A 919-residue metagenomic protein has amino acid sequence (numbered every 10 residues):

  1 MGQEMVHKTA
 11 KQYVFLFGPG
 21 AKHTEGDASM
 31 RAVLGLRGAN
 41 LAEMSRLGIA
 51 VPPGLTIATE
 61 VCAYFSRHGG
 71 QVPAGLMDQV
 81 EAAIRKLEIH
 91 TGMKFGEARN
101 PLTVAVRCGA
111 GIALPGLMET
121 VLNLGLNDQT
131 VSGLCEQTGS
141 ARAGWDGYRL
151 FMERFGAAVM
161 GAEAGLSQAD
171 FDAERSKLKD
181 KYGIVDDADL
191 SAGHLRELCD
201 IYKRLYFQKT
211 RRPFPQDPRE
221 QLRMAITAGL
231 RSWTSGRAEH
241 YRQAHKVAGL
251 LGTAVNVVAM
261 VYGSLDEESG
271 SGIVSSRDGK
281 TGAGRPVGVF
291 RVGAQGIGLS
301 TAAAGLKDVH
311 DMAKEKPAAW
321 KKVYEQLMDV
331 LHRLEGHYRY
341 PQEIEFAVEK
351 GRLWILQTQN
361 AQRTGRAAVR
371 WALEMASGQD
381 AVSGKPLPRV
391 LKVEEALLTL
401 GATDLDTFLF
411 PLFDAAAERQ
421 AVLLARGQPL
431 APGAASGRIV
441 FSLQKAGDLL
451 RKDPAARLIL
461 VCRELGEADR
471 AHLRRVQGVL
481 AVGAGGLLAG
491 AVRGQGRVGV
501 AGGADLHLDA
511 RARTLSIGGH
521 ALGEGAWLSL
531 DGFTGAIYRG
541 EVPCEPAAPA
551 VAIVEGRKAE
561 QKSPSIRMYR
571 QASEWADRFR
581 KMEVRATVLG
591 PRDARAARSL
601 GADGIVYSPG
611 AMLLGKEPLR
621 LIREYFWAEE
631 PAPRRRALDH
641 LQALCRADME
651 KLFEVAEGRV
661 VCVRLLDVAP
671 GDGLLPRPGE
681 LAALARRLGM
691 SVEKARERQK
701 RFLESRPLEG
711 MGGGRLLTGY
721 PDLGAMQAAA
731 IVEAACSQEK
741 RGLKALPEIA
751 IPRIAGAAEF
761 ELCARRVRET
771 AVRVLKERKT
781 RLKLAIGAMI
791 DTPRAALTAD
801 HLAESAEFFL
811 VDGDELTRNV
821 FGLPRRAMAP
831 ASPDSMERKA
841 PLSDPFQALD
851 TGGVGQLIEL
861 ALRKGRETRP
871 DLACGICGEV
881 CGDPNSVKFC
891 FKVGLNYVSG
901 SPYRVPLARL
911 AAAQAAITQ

Functional and structural regions predicted by a protein language model:
G2-Q420, A456-I459, E464-A468, R475-Q495 (+7 more regions): Nucleotide/phosphate-binding sheet-loop regions of phosphoryl- and nucleotidyl-transfer enzymes
A21-K22, G26-M30, P432-R475, R580-M582 (+1 more regions): C-terminal accessory/binding modules appended to enzymatic or scaffolding proteins
V51, G499-V500, V584, C874: Hydrophobic beta-strand scaffold residues
R107-G111, P549-Q919: Conserved alpha/beta-domain cores
A244-V247, L397-L450, A456-L458, E464 (+3 more regions): Long, charged amphipathic helices and adjacent flexible linkers at domain junctions
L353, L515, G535-I537: Hydrophobic residues embedded in beta-strands of well-ordered beta-sheets
V482, V500-A504, L530-D531, G540 (+4 more regions): Generic beta-sheet signal
G496-G499, I553-V554: Hydrophobic alpha-helical bundles that form the membrane domains of multi-pass transporters
